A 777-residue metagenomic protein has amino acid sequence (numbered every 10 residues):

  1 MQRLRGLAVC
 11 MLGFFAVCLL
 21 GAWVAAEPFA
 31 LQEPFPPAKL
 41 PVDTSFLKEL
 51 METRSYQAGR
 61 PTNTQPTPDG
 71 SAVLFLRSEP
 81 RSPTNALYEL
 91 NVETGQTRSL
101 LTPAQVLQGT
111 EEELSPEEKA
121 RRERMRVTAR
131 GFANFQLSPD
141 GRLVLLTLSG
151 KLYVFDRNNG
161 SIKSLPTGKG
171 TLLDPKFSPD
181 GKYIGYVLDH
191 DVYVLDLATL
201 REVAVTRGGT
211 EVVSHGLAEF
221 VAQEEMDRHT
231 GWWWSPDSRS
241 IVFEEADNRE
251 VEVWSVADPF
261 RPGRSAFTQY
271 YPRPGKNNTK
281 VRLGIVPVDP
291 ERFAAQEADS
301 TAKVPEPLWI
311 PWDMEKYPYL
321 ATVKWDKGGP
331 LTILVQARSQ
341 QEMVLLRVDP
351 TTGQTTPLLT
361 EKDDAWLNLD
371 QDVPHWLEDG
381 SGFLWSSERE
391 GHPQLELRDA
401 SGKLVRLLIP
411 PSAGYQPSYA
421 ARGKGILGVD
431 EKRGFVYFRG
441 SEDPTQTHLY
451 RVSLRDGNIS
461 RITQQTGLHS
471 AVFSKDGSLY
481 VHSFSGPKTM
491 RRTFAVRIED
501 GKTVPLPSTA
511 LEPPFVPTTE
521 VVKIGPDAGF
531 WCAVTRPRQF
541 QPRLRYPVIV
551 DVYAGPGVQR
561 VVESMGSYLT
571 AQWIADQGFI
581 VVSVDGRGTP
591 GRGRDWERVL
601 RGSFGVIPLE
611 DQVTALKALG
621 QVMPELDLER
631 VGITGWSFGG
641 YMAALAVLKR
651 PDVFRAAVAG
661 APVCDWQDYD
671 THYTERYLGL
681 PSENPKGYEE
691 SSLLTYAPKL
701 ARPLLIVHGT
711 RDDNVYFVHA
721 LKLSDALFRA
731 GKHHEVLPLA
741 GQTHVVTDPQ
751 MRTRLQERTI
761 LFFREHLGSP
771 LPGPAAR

Functional and structural regions predicted by a protein language model:
M1-L12: Bacterial N-terminal signal peptides that target proteins for export
L4, F46, M125, Q223-E224 (+4 more regions): Alpha-helical interaction segments
R5-L7, V106, A554, L737: Compositionally biased, intrinsically disordered low-complexity regions
L7-A8, I426, G660, W666: Intrinsically disordered, low-complexity Ser/Thr/Pro-rich tracts
C10-G13, L19-S470, S478-L479, P487-T489 (+2 more regions): Beta-propeller folds
N63, H229, E252-W254, P307 (+3 more regions): Serine-hydrolase catalytic core recognition
